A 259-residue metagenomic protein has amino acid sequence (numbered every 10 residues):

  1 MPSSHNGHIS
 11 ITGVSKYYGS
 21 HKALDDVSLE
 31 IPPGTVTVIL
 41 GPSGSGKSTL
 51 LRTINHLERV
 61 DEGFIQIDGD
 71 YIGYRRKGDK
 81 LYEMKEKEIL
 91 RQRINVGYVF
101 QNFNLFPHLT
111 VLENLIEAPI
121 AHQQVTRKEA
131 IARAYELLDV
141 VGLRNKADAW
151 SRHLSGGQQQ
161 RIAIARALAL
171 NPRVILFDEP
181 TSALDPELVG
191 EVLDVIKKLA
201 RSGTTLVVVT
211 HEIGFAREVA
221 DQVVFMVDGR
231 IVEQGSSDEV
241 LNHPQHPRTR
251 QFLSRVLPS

Functional and structural regions predicted by a protein language model:
I72-G97, R127-K128, V240-P244: ABC ATPase NBD coupling module
L109-E117: Short coil-to-helix segment of the ABC ATPase nucleotide-binding domain corresponding to the Q-loop/switch region
W150-L154, Q158: Conserved ABC ATPase signature
A169-R173: A short, proline-enriched helix->beta-strand linker immediately N-terminal to the Walker B motif in ABC-type P-loop
I175-D178: Catalytic Walker B motif of ABC-type/P-loop ATPase nucleotide-binding domains
Q234-G235: ABC ATPase "signature
